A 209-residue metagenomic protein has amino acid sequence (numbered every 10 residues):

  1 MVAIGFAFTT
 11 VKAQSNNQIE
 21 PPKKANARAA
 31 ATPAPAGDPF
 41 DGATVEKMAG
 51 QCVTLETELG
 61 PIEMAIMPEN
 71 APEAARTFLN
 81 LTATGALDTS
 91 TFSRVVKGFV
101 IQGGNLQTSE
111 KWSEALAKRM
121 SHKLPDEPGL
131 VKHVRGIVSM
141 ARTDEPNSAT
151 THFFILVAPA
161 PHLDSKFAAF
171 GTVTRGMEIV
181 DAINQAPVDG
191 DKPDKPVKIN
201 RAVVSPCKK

Functional and structural regions predicted by a protein language model:
M1-A7: Bacterial N-terminal signal peptides
F8-K209: Cyclophilin-like peptidyl-prolyl cis-trans isomerases
